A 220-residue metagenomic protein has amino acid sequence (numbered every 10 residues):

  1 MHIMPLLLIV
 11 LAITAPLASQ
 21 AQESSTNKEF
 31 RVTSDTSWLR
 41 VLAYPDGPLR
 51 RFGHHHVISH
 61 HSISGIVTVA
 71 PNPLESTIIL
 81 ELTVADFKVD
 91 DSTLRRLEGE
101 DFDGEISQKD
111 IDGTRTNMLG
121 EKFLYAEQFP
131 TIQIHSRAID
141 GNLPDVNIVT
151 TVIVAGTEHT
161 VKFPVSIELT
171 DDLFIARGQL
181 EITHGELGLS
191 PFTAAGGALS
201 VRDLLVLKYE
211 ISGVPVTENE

Functional and structural regions predicted by a protein language model:
M4-L7, Q22-S24: Compositionally biased, intrinsically disordered low-complexity segments enriched in polar/proline residues
P5-A15: Bacterial N-terminal signal peptides
L17-S19: Intrinsic low-complexity/disordered segments
A21-E220: Low-complexity, acidic/polar, glycine-enriched regions of mature
